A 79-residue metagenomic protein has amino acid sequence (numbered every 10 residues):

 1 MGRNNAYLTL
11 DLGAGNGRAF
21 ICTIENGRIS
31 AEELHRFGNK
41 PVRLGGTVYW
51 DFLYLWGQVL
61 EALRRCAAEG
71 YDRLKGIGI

Functional and structural regions predicted by a protein language model:
M1-I79: N-terminal glycine/serine-rich phosphate-binding loop of ATP-dependent small-molecule kinases, especially carbohydrate
